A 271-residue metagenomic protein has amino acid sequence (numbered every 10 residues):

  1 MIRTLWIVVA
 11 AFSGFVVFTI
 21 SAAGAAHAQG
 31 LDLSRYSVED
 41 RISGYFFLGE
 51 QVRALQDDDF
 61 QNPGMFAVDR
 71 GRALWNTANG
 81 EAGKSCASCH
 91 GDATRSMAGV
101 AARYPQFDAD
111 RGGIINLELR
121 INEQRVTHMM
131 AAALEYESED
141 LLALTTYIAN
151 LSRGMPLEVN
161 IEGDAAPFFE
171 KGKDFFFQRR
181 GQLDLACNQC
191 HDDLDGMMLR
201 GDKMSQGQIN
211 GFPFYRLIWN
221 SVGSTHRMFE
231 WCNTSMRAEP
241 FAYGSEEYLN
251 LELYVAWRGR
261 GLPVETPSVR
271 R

Functional and structural regions predicted by a protein language model:
I2-V68, R95, P105-E170, G196 (+3 more regions): Post-cleavage N-terminal segment of exported redox proteins
N76-G80, F177-G181: Short, flexible, mixed-charge glycine/proline-rich loop motifs that serve as phosphate/nucleic-acid-contacting
G83-T94, L144, G172, Q182-L194 (+2 more regions): The canonical Cys-X-X-Cys-His
S96-G99, M197-G201: Short Cys/His-rich "knuckle" micro-motifs
A101-D110, K203-G211: Short cysteine/histidine-rich metal-coordination sites, predominantly Zn2+-binding motifs
N188-G196, D202-Y215: An amphipathic alpha-helical core segment
